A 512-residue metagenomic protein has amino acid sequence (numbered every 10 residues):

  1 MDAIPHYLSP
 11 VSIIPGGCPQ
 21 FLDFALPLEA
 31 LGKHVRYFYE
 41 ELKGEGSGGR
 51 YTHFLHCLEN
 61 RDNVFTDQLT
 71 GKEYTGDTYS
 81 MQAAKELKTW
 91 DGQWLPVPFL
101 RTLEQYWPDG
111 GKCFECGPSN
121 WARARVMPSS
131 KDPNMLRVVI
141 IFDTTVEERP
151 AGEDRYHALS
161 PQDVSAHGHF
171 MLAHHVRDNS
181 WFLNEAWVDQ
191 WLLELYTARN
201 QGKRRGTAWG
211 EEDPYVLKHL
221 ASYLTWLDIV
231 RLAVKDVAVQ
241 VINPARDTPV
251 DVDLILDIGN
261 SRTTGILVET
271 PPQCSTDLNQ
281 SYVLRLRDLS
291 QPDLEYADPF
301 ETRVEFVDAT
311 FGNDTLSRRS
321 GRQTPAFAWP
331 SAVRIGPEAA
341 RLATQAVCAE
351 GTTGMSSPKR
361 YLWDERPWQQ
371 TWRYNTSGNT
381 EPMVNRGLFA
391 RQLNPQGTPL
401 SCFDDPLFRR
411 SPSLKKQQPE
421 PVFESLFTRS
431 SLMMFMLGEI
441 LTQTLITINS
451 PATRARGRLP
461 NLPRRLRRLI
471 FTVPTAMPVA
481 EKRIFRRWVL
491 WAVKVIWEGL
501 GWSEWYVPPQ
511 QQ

Functional and structural regions predicted by a protein language model:
D2-E212, Y282-R467, V473: Phosphate-binding loop and its immediate beta->loop->alpha context in nucleotide/phosphate-handling enzymes
Y223-D251, G499-Q512: Conserved phosphate-binding catalytic cores of ATP/NTP-utilizing and phosphoryl-transfer enzymes
P244-R246, L254-I258, R287, P460-L462: Replace "in large, NTP-powered and nucleic-acid-processing enzymes" with "in large, NTP-powered factors and other
T248, I255-R262, P474-T475, Q512: A short acidic Gly-Thr/Ser loop motif
I255-N260, T264-P292: Segments forming glycine/polar-rich beta-alpha architectures that bind adenosine-containing cofactors
T270-S275, S281-Y282, R483-V495: Short secondary-structure boundary/capping segments
N449-P460, I496-Q510: Short mixed-charge
R468-I484: Glycine-rich phosphate-binding loops at beta-strand->alpha-helix junctions
